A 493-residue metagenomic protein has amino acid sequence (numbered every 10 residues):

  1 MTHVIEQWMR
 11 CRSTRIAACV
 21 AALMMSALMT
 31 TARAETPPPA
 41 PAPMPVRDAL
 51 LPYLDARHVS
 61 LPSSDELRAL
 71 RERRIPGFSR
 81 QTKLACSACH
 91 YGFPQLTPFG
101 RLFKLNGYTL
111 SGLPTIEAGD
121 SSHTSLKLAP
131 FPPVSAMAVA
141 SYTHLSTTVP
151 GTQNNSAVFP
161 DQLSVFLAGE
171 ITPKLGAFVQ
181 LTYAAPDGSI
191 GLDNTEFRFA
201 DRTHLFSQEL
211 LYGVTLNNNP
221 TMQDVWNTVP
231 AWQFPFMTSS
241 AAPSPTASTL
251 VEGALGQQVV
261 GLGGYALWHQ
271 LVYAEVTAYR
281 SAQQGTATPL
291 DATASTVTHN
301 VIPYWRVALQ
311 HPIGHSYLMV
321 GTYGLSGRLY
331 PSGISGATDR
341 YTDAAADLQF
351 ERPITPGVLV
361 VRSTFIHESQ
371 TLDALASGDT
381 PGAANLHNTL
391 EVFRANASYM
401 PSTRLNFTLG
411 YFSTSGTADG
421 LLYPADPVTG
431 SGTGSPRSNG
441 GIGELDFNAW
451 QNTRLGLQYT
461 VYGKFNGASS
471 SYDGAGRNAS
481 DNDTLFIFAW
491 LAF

Functional and structural regions predicted by a protein language model:
T2-R71, Q95-M137, S332, G336 (+2 more regions): Post-cleavage N-terminal segment of exported redox proteins
K83-F93: The canonical Cys-X-X-Cys-His
A85, F447, T453, A479-F493: Outer-membrane beta-barrel "beta-signal"
P94-P98, A129-L145, P150-Q284, H299-Y304 (+8 more regions): Outer membrane beta-barrel
Q153-A157, A185-L192, E252-G256, T293-N300 (+4 more regions): Replace "Gram-negative outer membrane beta-barrel proteins" with "bacterial and organellar outer membrane beta-barrel
D224-P230, T286-L290, S332-I334, D373-S377 (+2 more regions): Outer-membrane beta-barrel and related beta-rich outer-membrane complex signature in Gram-negative bacteria
H315-G443, F447, Y459: Detector for outer-membrane/organellar transmembrane beta-barrel domains, recognizing the amphipathic beta-strand
Q451-L455, Y459-N478: C-terminal beta-signal and adjacent terminal beta-strands/loops of Gram-negative outer-membrane beta-barrel proteins
